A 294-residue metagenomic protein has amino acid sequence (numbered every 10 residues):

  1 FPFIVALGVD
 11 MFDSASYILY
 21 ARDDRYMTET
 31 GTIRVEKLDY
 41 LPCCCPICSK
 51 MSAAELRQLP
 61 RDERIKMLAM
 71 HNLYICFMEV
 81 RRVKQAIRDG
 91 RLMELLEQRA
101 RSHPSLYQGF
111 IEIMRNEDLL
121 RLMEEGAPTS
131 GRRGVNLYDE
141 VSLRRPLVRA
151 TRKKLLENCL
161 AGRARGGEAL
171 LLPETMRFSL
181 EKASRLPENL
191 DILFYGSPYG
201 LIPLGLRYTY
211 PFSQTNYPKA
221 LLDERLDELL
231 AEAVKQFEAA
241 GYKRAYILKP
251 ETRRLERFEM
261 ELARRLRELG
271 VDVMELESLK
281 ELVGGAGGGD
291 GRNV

Functional and structural regions predicted by a protein language model:
F1-P46: Glycine-rich phosphate/ribose-binding loops and adjacent secondary-structure elements that form binding surfaces
P46-N293: C-terminal extensions of enzymes
